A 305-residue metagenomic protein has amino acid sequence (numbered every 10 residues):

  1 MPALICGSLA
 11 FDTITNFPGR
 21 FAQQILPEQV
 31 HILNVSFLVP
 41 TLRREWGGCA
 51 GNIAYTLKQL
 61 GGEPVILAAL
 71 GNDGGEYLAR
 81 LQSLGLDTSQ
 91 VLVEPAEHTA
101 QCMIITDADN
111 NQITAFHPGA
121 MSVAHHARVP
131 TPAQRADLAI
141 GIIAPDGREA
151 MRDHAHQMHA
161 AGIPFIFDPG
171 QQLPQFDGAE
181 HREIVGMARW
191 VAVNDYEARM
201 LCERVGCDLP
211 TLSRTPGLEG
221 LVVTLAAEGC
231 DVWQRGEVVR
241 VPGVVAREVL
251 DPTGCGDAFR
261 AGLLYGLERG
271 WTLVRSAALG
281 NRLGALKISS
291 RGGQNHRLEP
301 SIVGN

Functional and structural regions predicted by a protein language model:
M1-R20, L42, E63-V65, A79-E97 (+3 more regions): Ribokinase/PfkB-type carbohydrate-kinase core domain
M1-V65, E76, V249: Glycine-rich phosphate/adenosyl-contacting loop at the front of the ribokinase-like
V30-F37, G75-E76, G141, A278-R291: Short, conserved aromatic-histidine micro-motifs
N52-Y55, G186, Y196, V274-A278 (+1 more regions): A broad detector of short, well-ordered amphipathic alpha-helices that serve as recognition/interaction surfaces
K58, H159, E268: Gly/Ala-rich phosphate-binding loop of Rossmann-like dinucleotide-binding domains, activating on the conserved
A69-G71: Alpha-helical transmembrane segments within multi-pass membrane transporters and channels
G206-N305: Conserved phosphate-binding/catalytic region of the ribokinase-like
